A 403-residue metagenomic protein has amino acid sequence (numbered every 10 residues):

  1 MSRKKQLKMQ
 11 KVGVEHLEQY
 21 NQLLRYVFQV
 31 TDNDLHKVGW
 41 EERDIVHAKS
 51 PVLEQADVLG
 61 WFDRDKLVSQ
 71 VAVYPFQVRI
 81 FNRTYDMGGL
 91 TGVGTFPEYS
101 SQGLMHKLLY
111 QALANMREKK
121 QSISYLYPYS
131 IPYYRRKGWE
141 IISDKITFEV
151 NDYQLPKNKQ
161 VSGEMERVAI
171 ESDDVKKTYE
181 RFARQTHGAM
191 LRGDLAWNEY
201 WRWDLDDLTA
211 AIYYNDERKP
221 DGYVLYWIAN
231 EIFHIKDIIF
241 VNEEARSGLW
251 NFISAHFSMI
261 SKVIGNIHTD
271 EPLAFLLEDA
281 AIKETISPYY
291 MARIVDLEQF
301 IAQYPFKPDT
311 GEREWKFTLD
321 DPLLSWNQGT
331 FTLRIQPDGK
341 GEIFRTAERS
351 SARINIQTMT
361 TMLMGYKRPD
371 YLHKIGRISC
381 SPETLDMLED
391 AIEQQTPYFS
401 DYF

Functional and structural regions predicted by a protein language model:
S2-P75, N82, G89, P156-L195 (+1 more regions): Short amphipathic alpha-helix that is part of the acyltransferase structural core
L90-S100, I232-E243: A short, internal acetyl-CoA/4′-phosphopantetheine-binding micro-motif in the GNAT/acyltransferase core
Y99-Q111, E244-G248: Conserved acetyl-CoA pyrophosphate-binding loop and the N-cap/start of the following alpha-helix in GNAT-like
L109, N115-P128, S258-H268: Conserved GNAT acetyl-CoA-binding A-motif
E118-S122, P128-I146, G248, D270-I286: Conserved active-site alpha-helix within GNAT-family acetyltransferase domains
D144-K236, E243-S247, N251-H256, S261 (+3 more regions): Amide-forming acyltransferase catalytic core, primarily the GNAT-like/NAT-type and related acyltransferase folds
Y289-D338: A glycine-rich beta-turn/hairpin centered on an aromatic-Pro dipeptide
T346-F403: C-terminal interaction segments
